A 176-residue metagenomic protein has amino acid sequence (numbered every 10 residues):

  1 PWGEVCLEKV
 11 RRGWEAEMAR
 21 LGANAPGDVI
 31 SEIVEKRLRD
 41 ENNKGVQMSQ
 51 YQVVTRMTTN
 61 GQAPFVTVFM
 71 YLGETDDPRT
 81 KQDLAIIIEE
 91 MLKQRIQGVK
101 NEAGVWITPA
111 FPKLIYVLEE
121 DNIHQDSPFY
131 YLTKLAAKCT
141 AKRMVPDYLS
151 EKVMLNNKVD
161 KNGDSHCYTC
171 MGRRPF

Functional and structural regions predicted by a protein language model:
P1-F176: Conserved catalytic cores of very large enzyme subunits
